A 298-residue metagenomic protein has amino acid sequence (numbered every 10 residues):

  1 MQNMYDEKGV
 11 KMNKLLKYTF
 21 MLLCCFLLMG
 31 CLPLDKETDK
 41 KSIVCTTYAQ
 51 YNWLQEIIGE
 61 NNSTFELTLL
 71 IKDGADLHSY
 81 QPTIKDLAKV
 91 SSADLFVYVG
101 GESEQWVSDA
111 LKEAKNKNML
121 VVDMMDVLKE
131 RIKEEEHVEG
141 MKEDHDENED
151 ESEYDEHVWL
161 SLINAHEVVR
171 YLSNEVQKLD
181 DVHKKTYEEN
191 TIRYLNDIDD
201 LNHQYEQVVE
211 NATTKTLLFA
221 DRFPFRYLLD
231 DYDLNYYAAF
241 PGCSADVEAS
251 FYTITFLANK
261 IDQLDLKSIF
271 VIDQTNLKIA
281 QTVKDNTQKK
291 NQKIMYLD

Functional and structural regions predicted by a protein language model:
M1-K11: Short, Lys/Arg-enriched N-terminal segments with co-localized hydrophobic residues within the first ~10-30 amino acids
D6-K8, M29, E139: Feature targets compositionally biased, intrinsically disordered low-complexity regions with long contiguous runs
L15-L34: Sec-dependent N-terminal signal peptides of Gram-positive bacterial secreted proteins and lipoproteins
C31-D298: Extracytoplasmic metal-acquisition and chelation regions
